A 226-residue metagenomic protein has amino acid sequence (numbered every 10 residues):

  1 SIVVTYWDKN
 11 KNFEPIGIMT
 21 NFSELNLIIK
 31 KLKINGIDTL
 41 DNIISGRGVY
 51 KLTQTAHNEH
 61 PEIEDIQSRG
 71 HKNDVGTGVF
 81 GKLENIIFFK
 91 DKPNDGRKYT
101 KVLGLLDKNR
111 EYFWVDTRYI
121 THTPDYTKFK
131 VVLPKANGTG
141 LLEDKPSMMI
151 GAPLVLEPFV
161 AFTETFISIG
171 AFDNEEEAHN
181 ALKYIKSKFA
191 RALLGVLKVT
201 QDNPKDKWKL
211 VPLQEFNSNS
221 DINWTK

Functional and structural regions predicted by a protein language model:
I2-T225: C-terminal substrate-recognition regions of SAM-dependent nucleic acid methyltransferases
